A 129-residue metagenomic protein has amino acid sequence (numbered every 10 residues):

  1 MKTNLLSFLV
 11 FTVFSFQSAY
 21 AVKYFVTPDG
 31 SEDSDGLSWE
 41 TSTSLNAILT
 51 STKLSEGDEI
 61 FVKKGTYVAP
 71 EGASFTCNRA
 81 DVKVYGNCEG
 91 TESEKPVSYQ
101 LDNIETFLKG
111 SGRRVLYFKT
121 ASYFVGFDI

Functional and structural regions predicted by a protein language model:
M1-L5: Positively charged n-region of N-terminal signal peptides that target proteins for export
S7-S15: Bacterial N-terminal signal peptides
V10, V26, I60-V62: Hydrophobic aliphatic residue packing
A19-A47, T66: Right-handed parallel beta-helix/beta-solenoid
T41-L49, K63-K64, F118-A121, V125-G126: Extracytoplasmic low-complexity repetitive segments enriched in small/polar residues
N46, E56-K95, G112: N-terminal extracellular ligand-recognition/capping segment immediately after the signal peptide
T50-L54: Residue-level signal for alpha-helix termini/capping positions
A80-I129: Right-handed parallel beta-helix/beta-spiral solenoid domain characteristic of secreted/periplasmic
